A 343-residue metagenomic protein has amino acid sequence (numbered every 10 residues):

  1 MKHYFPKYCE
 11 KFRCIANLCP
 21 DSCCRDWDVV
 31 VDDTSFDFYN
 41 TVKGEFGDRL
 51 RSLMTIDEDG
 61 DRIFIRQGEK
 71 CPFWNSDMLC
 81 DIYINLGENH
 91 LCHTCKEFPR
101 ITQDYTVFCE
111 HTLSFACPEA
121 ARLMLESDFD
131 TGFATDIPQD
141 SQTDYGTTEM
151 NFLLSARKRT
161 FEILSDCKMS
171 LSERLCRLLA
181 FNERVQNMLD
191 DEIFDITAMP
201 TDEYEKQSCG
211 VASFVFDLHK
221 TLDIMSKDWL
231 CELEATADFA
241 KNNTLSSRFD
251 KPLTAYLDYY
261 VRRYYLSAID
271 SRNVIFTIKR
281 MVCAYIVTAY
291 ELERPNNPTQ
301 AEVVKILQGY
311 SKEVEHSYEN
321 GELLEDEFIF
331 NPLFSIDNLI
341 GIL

Functional and structural regions predicted by a protein language model:
M1-Y4: Short, Gly/Pro- and small/polar-rich lid/capping loops
K7-C9, S271-R272: Active-site-adjacent structural elements in folded domains
C9-D59: Polybasic, low-complexity association/targeting segments
K11-V29, R66-I101, S114-A121: Local cysteine-cluster metal-coordination motifs and their immediate loop/turn environment, predominantly Fe-S cluster
C14, N85, G146, M150 (+1 more regions): Short, charged/polar micro-motifs that form catalytic or ligand-binding hotspots
E58-G68: Long amphipathic N-terminal alpha/beta scaffold segment
M78, L86-R174: Internal, well-ordered alpha/beta segment that forms a basic, Gly-enriched binding/recognition surface
S165-L343: Hydrophobic, aromatic-lined core segments that form the binding pocket/scaffold for planar heteroaromatic ligands
